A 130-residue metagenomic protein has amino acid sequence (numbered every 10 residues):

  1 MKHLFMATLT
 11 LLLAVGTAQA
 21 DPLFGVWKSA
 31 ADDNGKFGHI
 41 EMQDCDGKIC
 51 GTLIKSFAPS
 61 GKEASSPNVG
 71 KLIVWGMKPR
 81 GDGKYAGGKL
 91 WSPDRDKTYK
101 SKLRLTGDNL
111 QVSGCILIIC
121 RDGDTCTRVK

Functional and structural regions predicted by a protein language model:
K2-T8: Sec-dependent signal peptide recognition, specifically the positively charged N-region followed immediately by
A7, P22, F57, T106-G107: General secondary-structure edge motif
L11-L12: Repetitive helical segments and hydrophobic/amphipathic motifs
V15-A20: Sec/Tat signal peptide C-region and signal peptidase I cleavage site
L23-F24, K28-K100, T127: Central antiparallel beta-sheet cores of small beta-barrel/beta-sandwich binding domains
D94-R95, K100-G123: Short, exposed beta-strand-loop hairpins at the edges of beta-sheets in extracellular/periplasmic proteins
G123-V129: Short, low-complexity, Pro/Ser/Thr/Gly-rich segments in the mature regions of secreted, periplasmic
